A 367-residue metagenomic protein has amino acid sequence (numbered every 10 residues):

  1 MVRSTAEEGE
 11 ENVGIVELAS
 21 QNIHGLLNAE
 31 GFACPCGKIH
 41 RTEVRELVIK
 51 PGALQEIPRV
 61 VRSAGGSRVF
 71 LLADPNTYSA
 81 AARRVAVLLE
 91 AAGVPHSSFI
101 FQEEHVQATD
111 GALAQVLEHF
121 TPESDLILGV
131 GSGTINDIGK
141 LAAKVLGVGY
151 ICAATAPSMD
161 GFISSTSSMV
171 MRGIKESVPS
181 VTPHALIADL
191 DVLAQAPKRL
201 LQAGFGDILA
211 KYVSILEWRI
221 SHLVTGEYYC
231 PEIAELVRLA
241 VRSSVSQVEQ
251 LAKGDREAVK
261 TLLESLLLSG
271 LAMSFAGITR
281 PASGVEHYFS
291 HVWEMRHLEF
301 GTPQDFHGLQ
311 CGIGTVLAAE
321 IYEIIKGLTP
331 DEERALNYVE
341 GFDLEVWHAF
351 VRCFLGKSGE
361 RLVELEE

Functional and structural regions predicted by a protein language model:
E7-L126: ATP/NTP phosphate-donor binding region
I39-H40, A64, H119-P122, A143 (+4 more regions): Solvent-exposed alpha-helices and their adjacent loops that cap or buttress functional pockets in soluble metabolic
L72-A73, G131, A188: Short beta-strand/turn micro-motifs composed of small residues that flank or help shape donor/cofactor-binding pockets
N76-T77, P157, Y322: Short, glycine/serine-rich, charged loops/turns that create anion-binding and catalytic segments at active sites
F120-A142, L146-T155: A short, small-residue-rich loop immediately preceding and capping a beta-strand
V145-S243: A glycine/threonine-rich phosphate-anchoring loop and its flanking beta-alpha core in nucleotide/phosphate-binding
L236-E367: Active-site segments that bind and position negatively charged phosphate/pyrophosphate groups
